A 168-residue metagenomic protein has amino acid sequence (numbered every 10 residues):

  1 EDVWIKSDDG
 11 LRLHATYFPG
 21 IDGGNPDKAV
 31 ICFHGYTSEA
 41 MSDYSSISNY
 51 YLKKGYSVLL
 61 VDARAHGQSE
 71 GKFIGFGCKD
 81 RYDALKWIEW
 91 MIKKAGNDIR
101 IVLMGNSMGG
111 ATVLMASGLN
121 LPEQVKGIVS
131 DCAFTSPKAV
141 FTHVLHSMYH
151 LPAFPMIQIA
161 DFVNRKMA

Functional and structural regions predicted by a protein language model:
E1-N25: N-terminal cap/lid segment of alpha/beta-hydrolase-fold proteins
P26-G35: Short beta-strand element of the alpha/beta-hydrolase
Y36-Y50: The serine-hydrolase catalytic nucleophile loop
S48-E70: Conserved alpha/beta-hydrolase
I74-A95: Alpha/beta-hydrolase active-site loop
A95-S107: Alpha/beta-hydrolase fold nucleophile elbow
G105-M115: Glycine-rich nucleophile elbow surrounding the catalytic serine of serine-hydrolase chemistry
M115-A168: Hydrolase active-site cap/lid region
